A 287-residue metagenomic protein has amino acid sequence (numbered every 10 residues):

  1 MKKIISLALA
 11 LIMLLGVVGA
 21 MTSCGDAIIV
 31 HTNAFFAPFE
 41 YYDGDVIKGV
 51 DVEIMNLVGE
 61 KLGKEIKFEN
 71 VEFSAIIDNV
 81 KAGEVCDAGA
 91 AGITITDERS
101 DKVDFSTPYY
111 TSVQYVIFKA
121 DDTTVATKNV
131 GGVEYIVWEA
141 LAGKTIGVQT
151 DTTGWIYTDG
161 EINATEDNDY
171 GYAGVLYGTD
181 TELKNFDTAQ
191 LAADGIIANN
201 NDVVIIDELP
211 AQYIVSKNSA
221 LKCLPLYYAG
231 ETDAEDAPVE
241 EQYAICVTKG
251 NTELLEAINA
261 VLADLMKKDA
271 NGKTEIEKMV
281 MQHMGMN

Functional and structural regions predicted by a protein language model:
L15-A27: Sec-dependent signal peptide cleavage junction
D26-I93, N185: Extracytoplasmic small-molecule ligand-binding "clamshell" domains of the periplasmic binding protein/Venus flytrap
A34-A37, I47-L57, T111-D187, E208-L209: Bilobed "Venus flytrap"/periplasmic-binding protein-like clamshell domains and structurally analogous long
V50-D51, S100-Y115, V137, C223-P225 (+1 more regions): A structural signal for short loop-to-beta-strand junctions that line the ligand-binding cleft of periplasmic/secreted
V52-K61, F118-E134, T145, T150-T153 (+1 more regions): Extended ligand-binding regions for polar small-molecule ligands
V58, V80-K81, L141, G195-I197 (+1 more regions): Hydrophobic residues within well-ordered alpha-helices
A75-D78, G92-K102, Y157-T165, G171-G174 (+2 more regions): A ligand-binding cleft/hinge motif common to bilobed small-molecule-binding domains
I77-G92, S100-V113, F118: Short beta-strand-centered segments that line the small-molecule binding cleft or hinge of alpha/beta clamshell
